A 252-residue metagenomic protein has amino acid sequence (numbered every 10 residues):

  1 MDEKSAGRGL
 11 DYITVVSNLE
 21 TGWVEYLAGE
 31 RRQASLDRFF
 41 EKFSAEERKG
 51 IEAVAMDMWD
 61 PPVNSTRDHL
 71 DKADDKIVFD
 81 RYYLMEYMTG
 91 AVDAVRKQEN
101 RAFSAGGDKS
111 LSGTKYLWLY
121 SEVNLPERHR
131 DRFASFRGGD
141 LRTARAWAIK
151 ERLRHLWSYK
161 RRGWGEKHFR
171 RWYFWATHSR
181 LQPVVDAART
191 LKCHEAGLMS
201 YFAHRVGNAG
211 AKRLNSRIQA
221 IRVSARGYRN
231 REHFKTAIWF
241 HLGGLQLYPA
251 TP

Functional and structural regions predicted by a protein language model:
M1-R8, V15: Two-metal-ion RNase H-like nuclease active-site motif
E3, E30, D57: Conserved residues at beta->alpha junctions
G7-L10, N18-L19, E46-K76, Y82-M85 (+1 more regions): Acidic/histidine-rich catalytic cores and adjacent linkers of DNA breakage/strand-transfer/modification proteins
E25-E47, A53: Active-site beta-loop-alpha junctions of metal-dependent nucleic acid enzymes, especially the RNase H-like/DDE
G29-R32, D80-L84: Short, acidic/turn-prone active-site loops that include or flank metal/cofactor- and phosphate-binding residues
S35, F39, P61-H69, Y87-A94: Alpha-helical scaffold elements adjacent to nucleotide-binding pockets in ATP/GTP-utilizing enzyme cores
R81-A105: Short alpha-helix plus adjacent loop in nuclease-associated cores
